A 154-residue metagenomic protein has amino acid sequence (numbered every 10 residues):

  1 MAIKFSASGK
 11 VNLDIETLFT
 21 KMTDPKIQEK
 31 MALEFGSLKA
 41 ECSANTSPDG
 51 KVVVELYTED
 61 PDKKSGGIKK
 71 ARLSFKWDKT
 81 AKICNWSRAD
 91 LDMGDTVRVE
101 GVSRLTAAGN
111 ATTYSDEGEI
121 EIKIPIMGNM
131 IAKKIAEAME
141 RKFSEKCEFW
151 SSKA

Functional and structural regions predicted by a protein language model:
M1, Q28-S37, P61-G67, D92-V97: Short, solvent-exposed secondary-structure boundary motifs
M1-V52: Hydrophobic ligand-binding cavity/cleft-lining segments
K4-S6, G67-L73, T96-G101: Short, surface-exposed coil-to-beta transition loops
S8-N12, K76, R104-T106, E121: Generic structural detector for well-ordered beta-strands
E41-R88: Glycine-rich portal/gate segments that line the openings of hydrophobic small-molecule binding cavities
K76-A81, I124-A154: A conserved amphipathic terminal alpha-helix motif
N85-A136: Beta-strand/loop substructures that line and gate deep hydrophobic ligand-binding cavities in soluble
